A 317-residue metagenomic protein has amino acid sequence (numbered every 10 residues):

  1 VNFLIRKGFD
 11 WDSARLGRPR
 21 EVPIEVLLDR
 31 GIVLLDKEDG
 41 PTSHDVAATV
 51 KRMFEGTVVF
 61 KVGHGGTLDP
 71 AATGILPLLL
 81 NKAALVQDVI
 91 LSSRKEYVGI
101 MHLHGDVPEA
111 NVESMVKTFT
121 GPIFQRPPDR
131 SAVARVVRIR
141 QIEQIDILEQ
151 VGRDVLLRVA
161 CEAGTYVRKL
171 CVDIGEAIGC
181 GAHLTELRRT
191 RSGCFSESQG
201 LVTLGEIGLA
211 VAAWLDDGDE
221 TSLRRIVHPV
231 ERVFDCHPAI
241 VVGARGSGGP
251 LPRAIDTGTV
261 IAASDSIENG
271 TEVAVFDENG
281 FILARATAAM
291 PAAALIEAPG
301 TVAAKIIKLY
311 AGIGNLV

Functional and structural regions predicted by a protein language model:
V1-E38, S43-G65, V137, A177 (+1 more regions): Accessory RNA 3′-end/elbow-binding domains used by RNA modification enzymes
V1-Q199: RNA pseudouridine synthases
